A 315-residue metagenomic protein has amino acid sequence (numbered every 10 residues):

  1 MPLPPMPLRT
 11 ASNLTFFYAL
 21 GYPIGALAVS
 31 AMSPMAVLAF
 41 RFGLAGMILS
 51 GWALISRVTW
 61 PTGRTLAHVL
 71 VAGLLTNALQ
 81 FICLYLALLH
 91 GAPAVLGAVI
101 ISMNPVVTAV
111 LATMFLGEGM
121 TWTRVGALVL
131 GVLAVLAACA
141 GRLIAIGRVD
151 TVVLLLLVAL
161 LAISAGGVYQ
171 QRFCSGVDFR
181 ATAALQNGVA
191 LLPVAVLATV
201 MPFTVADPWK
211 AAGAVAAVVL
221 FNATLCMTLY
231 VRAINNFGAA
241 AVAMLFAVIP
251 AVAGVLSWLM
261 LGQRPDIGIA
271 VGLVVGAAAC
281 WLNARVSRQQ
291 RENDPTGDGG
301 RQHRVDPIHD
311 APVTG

Functional and structural regions predicted by a protein language model:
M1-A39, A45, I146-R172, G297-G315: Glycine-/small-residue-enriched transmembrane alpha-helix faces in small-molecule transporters and effluxers
M6-T10, A36-G51, V71, G126-L133 (+4 more regions): Hydrophobic alpha-helical transmembrane segments of multi-pass integral membrane proteins, especially transporters
F17-Y22, L54-V95, I100-I101, A137 (+1 more regions): Specific transmembrane alpha-helical segments of multi-pass solute transporters/efflux pumps, especially DMT/EamA
A19, P23, S50, G73-A78 (+7 more regions): Hydrophobic/small/kink-forming positions within alpha-helical transmembrane segments of polytopic membrane proteins
A26-A31, L89-H90, C139-T151, T199-V215 (+1 more regions): Membrane-interface helix termini and inter-helical loops of multi-pass transporters
V29, L88-L89, L116, C174 (+2 more regions): Helix-capping/transition residues at the boundaries of transmembrane alpha-helices and the short helical linkers
A36-M47, T76, F81, Y85-G119 (+3 more regions): Specific alpha-helical transmembrane segments that line the substrate/conduction pathway and gating interfaces
L49, L111, M120-R142, V194 (+3 more regions): Hydrophobic transmembrane alpha-helices of multi-pass small-molecule transport proteins
